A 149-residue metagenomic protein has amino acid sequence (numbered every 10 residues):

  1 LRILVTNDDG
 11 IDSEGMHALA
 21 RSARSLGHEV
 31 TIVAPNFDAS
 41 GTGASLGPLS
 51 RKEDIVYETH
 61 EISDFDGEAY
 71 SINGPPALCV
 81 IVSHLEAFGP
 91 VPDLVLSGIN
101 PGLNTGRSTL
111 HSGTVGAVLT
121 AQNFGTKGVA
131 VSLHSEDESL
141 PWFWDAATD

Functional and structural regions predicted by a protein language model:
I3, S13, H17-V91: A cross-family phosphate/adenosyl-ligand binding-site feature
T6, V33-P35, N73, S97-N100 (+1 more regions): Short beta-strand segments
T6-D12, N104-T109: Short, glycine-rich nucleotide/cofactor-binding loops
S22, A117-Q122: Hydrophobic/aromatic ligand-binding patch that stacks against planar heteroaromatic rings of cofactors or nucleotides
L94: Short, Asp-centered acidic motifs that coordinate Mg2+ and/or phosphate in catalytic or ligand-binding sites
L103-R107, V118-L119, D137-L140: Short, well-ordered, mixed-charge alpha-helical segments that flank or form enzyme active sites
L110-G116: Charged helix-capping and loop-helix junction motifs
N123-D149: Glycine-rich, Lys/Arg-enriched anion-binding loops that position phosphate/diphosphate groups for phosphoryl
